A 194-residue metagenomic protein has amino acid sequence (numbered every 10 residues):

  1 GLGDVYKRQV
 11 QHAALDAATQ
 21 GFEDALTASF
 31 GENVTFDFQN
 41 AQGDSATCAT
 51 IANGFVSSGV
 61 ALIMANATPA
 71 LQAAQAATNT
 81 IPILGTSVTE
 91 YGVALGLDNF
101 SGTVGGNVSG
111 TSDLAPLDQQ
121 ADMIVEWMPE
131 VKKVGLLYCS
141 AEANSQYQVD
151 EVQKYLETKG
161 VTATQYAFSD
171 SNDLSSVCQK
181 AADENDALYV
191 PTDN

Functional and structural regions predicted by a protein language model:
G1-Y6: Short, small-residue-biased leader/transition segments that mark boundaries at the very start of proteins
Q11-F22, T47-I51, N66-A70, A74 (+4 more regions): Stable alpha-helical elements in mature extracytoplasmic
Q20-G43: Signal peptide-proximal N-terminal region of secreted/periplasmic/extracellular or secretory-lumen proteins
F22, S109-L156: An alpha-beta-alpha
T35-S57, A167-A181: Structural motif
N40-N99, D193-N194: Beta-alpha junction/loop-to-helix N-cap segments that form part of ligand/metal-binding clefts
F100-T111: Rossmann-fold dehydrogenase core element
A143-N194: Pocket-lining segment of extracytoplasmic ligand-binding domains
